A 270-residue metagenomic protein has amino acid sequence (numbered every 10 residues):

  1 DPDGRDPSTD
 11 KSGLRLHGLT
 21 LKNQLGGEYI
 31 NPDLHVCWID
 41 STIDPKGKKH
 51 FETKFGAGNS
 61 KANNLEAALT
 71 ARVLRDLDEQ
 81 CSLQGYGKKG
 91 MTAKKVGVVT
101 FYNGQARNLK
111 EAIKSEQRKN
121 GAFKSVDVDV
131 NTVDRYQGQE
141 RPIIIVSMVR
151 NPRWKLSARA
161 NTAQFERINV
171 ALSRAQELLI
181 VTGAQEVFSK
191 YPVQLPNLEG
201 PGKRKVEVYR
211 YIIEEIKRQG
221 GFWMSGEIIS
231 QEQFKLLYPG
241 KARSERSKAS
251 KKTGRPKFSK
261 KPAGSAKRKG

Functional and structural regions predicted by a protein language model:
P2-E111: Conserved helicase/translocase motor-coupling segment
Q24-G27, D129-R135: Short acidic low-complexity segments
C37-P45, V146-V149, G183-A184: Short loop/turn segments at strand-loop or loop-helix junctions that form parts of catalytic or ligand-binding pockets
D44, N103-A106, Y136-Q137, R150-R153 (+2 more regions): Conserved nucleotide-binding/hydrolysis micro-motifs of P-loop NTPases
G104-A112, R141, Y191-V193: A short acidic (Asp/Glu
E116-T132: Conserved RecA-like helicase motor-core motifs
N131, Q137-N151, V170, L178-V181: A short beta-strand element within the Helicase C-terminal
R153-G270: Helicase C-terminal subdomain and adjacent C-terminal extension
